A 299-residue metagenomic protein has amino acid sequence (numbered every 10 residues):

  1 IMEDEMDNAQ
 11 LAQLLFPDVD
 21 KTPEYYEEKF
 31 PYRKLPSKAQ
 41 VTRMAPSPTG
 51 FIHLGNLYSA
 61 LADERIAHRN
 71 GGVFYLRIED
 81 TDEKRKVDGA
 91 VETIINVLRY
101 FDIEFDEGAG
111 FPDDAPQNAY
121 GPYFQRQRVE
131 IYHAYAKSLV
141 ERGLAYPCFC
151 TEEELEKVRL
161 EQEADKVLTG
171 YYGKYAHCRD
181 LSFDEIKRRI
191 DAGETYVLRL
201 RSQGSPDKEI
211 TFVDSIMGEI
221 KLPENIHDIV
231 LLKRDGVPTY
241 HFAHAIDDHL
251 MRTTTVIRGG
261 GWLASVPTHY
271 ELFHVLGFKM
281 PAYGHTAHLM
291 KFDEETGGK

Functional and structural regions predicted by a protein language model:
E3-A164, D235, A264-A282: N-terminal Rossmann-like or analogous alpha/beta NTP/dinucleotide-binding catalytic cores that position adenine
S138, R142, Y146-K299: Active-site cores that bind ATP or allylic diphosphates and position pyrophosphate for catalysis
